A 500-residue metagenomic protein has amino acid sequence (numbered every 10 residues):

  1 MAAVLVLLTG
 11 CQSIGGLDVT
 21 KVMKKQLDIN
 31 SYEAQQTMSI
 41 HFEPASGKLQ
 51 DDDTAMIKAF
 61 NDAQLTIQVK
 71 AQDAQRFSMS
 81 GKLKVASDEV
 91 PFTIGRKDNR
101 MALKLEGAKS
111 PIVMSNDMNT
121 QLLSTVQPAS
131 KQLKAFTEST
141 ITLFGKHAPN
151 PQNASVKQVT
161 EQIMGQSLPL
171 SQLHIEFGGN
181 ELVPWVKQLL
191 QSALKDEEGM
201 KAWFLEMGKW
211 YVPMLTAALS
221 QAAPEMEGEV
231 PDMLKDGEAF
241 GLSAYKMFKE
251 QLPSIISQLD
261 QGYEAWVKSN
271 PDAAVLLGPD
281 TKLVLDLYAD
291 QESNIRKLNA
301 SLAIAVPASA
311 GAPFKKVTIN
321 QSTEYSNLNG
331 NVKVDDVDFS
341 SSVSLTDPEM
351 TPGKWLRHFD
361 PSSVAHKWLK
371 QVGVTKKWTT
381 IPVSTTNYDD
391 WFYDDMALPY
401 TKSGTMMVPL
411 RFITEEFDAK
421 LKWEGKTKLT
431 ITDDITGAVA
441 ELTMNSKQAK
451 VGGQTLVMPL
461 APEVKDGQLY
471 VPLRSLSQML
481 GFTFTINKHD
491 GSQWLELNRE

Functional and structural regions predicted by a protein language model:
M1-V4: Sec-dependent N-terminal signal peptides
L7-G10: C-terminal motif of bacterial Sec signal peptides marking the signal peptidase cleavage site
Q12-T405, L410-E415, A419-K426, T432-A440 (+4 more regions): Subset-of-secretome marker
S446-K447: Intrinsic, low-complexity N-terminal interaction/targeting segments
V451: Beta-loop motif signature
M458: Substrate-binding clefts and substrate-entry loops adjacent to catalytic sites of polymer-processing enzymes acting on
